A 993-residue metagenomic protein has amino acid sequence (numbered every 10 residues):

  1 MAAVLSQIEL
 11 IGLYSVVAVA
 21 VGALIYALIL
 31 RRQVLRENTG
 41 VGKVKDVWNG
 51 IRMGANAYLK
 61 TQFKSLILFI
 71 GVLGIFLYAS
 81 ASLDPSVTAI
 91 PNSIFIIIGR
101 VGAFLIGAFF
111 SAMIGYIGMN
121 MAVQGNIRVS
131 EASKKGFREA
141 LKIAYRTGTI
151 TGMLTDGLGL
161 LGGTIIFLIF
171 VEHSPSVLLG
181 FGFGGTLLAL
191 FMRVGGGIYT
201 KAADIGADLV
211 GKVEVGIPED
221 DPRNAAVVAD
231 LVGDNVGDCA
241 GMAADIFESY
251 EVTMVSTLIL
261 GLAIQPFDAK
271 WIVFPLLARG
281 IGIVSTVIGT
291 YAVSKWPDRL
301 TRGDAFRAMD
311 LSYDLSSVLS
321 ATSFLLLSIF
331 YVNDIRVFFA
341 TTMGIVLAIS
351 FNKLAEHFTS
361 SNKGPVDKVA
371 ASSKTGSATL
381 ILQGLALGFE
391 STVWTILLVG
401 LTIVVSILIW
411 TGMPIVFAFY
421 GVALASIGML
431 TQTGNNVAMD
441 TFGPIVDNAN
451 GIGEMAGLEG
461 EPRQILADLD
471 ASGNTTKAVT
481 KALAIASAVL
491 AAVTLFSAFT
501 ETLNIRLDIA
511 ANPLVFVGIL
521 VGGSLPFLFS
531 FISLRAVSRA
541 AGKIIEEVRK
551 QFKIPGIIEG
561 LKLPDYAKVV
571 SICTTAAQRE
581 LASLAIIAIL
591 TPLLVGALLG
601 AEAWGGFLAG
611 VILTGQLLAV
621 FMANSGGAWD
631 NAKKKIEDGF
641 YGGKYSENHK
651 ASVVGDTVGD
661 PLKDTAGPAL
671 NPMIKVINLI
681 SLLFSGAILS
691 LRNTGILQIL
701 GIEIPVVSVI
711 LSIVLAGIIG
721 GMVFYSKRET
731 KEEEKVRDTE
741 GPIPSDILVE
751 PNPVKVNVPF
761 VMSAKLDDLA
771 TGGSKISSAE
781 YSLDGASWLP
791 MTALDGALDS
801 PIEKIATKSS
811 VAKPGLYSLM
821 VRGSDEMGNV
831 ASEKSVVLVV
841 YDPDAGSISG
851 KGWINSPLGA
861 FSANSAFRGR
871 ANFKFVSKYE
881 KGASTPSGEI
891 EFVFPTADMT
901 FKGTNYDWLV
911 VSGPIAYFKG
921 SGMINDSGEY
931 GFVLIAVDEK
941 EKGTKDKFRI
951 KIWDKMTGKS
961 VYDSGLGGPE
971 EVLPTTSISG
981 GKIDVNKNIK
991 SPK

Functional and structural regions predicted by a protein language model:
A2-V736: Hydrophobic packing and interface segments
N49-G50, K368, K568, P759 (+2 more regions): An amphipathic alpha-helix/helix-turn recognition signal
A305-D314, F499, F607, P744 (+5 more regions): Generic hydrophobic, helix-prone segments enriched in Leu/Val/Ile
I415, P753-K755, G772, L798 (+3 more regions): Sterically constrained small-residue positions within well-ordered secondary structures of folded domains
R737-V837: Long, low-complexity serine/threonine/glycine- and acidic-rich segments characteristic of extracellular
K813-S818, S824-K993: Mature soluble binding/inhibitory domains
